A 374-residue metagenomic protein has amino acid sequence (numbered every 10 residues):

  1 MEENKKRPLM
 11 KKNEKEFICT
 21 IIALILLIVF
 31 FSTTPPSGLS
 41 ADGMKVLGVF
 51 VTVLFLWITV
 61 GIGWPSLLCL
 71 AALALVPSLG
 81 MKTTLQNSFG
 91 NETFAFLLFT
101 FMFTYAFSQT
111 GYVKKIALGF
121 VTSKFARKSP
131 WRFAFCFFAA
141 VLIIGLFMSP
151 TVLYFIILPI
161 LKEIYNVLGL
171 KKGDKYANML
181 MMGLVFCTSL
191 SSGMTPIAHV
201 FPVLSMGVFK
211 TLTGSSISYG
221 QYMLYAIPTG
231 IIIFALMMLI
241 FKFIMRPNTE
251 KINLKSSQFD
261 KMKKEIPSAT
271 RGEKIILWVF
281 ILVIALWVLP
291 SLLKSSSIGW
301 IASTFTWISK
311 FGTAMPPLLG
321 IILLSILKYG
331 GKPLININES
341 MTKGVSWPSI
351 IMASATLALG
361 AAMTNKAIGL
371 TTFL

Functional and structural regions predicted by a protein language model:
E2-S32, A106-K115, P150, K171-L184 (+3 more regions): Juxtamembrane and boundary regions of transmembrane helices in multi-pass small-molecule transporters and channels
P8-L9, P65-A71, L75-G173, T342-K343 (+1 more regions): Membrane-embedded alpha-helical segments and adjacent helix-loop junctions characteristic of multi-pass solute
E16-T20, K45-V49, E92-T93, L97 (+8 more regions): Residue-level signature of transmembrane alpha-helical entry/exit and packing/kink sites in multi-pass membrane
T20-T33, V49-I58, L70-P77, F99-Y105 (+6 more regions): Hydrophobic core segments of alpha-helical transmembrane domains in multi-pass membrane transport and ion-translocation
V29-L39, S78-T83, V288-I298, Y329-I335 (+1 more regions): Transmembrane helix-loop junctions in multi-pass membrane proteins
T34-L47, N91-M102, T151-Y154, G312-G320: Structural signature of hydrophobic alpha-helical transmembrane segments
S37-M44, V51-L67, L239-F243, S268-K274 (+2 more regions): Flexible hinge motifs at transmembrane-helix junctions and intramembrane kinks/re-entrant loops in multi-pass membrane
S37-V49, M81-K82, Q86-N87, W131-F133 (+4 more regions): Hydrophobic alpha-helical transmembrane segments
